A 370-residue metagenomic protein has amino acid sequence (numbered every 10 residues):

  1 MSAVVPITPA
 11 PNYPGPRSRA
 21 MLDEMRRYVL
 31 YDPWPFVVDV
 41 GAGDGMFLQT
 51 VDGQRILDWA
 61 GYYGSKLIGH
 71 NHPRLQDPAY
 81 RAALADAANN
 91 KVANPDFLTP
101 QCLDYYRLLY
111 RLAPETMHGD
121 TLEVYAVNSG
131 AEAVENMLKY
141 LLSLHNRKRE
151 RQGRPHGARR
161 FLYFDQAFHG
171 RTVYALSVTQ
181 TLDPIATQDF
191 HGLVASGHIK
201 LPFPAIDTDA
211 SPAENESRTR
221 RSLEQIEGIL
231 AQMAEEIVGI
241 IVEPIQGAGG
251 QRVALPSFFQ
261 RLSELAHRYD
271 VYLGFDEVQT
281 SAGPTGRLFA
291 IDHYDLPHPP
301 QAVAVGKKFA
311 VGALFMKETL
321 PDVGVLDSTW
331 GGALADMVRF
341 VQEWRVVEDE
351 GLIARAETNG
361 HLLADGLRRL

Functional and structural regions predicted by a protein language model:
M1-L370: Conserved N-terminal phosphate-binding loop of PLP-dependent enzymes in the Aspartate aminotransferase
